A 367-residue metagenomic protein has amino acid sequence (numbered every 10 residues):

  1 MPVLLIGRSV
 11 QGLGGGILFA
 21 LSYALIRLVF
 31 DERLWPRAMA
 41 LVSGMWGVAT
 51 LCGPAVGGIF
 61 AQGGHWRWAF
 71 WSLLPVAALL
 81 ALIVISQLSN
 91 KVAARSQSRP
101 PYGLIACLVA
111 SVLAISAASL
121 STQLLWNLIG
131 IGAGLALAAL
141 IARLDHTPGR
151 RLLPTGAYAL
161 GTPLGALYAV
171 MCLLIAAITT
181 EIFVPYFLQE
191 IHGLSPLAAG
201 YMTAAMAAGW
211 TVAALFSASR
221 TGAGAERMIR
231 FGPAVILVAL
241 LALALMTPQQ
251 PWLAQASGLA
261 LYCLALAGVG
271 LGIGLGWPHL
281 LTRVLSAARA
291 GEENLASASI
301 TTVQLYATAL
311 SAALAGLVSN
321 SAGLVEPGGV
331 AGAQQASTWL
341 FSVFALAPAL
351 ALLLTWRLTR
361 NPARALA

Functional and structural regions predicted by a protein language model:
M1-P100: Helix-loop-helix hairpins in multi-pass membrane proteins, especially solute transporters
G14, S22, W68, S72 (+3 more regions): 12-transmembrane solute porter fold
L25-I26, F60, L88, D145 (+3 more regions): Hydrophobic alpha-helical interface/terminus motif in multipass membrane transporters
L28-D31, G58-W66, L120, T221-A223 (+2 more regions): Membrane-helix boundary and inter-helical linker elements of multi-pass secondary transporters
M45-G47, L144, L174-I175: A generic secondary-structure micro-motif detector that highlights 1-2 residue hydrophobic/ambivalent hotspots embedded
G47-Q62, I85, L108-S121, E181-Y186 (+1 more regions): Membrane-embedded alpha-helical segments in integral membrane proteins
Q62-A169: Hydrophobic transmembrane-helix bundles of small-molecule transporters
